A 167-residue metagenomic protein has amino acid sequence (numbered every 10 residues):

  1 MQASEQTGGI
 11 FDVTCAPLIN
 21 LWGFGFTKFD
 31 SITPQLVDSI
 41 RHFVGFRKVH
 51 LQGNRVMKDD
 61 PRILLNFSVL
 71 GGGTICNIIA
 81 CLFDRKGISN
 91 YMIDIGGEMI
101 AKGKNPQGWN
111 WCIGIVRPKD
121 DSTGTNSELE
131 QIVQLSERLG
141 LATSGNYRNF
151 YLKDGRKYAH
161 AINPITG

Functional and structural regions predicted by a protein language model:
M1-T166: Mature catalytic core of soluble alpha/beta enzymes
